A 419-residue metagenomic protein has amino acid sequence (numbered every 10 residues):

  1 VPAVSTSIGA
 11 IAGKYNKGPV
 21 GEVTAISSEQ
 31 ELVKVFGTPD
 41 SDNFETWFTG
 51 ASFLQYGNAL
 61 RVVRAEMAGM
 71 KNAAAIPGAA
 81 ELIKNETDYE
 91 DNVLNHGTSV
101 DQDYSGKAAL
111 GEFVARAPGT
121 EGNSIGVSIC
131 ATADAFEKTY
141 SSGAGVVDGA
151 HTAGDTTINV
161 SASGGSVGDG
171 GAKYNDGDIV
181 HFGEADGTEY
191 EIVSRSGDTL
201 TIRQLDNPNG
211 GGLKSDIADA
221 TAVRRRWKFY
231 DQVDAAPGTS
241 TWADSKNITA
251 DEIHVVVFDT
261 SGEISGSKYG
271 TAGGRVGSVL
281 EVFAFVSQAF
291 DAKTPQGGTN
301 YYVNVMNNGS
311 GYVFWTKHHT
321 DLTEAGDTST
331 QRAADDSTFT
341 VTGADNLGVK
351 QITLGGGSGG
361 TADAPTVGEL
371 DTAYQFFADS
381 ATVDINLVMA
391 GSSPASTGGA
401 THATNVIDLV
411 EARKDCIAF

Functional and structural regions predicted by a protein language model:
V1-E81, G97, K107-E121, G126-A131: N-terminal-proximal low-complexity accessory segments that begin disordered and transition into the first
D40, A74-V100, A115, G122-K138 (+2 more regions): Charged, amphipathic alpha-helical segments
Q102-V114, T120-T221: Autoprocessing Asn-cyclization modules and mimics
N209-Y230, N247, H254-V256: Surface-exposed interaction regions enriched in Ser/Thr/Asp/Glu that occur as long low-complexity tracts or repetitive
V233, Y301-A373: Long, low-complexity, polar/charged, intrinsically disordered or flexibly structured peripheral segments
W242-I248, D379, D408: Short consensus segments that form the blades of beta-propeller domains, in both extracellular/periplasmic
V256-F258, A272-G273, L280-F285, T342 (+1 more regions): A glycine-rich, acidic short-motif signal
G266-D327: E2/UBC-UEV (E2-variant) core
